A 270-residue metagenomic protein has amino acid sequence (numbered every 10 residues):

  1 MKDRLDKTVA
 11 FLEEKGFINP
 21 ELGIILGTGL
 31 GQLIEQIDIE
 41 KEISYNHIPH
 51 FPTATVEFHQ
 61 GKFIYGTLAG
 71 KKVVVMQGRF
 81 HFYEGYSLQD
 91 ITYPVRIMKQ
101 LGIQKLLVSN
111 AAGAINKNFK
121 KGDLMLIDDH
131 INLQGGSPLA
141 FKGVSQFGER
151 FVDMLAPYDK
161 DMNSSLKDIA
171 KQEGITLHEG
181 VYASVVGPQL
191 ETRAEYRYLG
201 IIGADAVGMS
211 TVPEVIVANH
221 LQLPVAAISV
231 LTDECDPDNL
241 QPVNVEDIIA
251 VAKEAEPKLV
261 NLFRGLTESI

Functional and structural regions predicted by a protein language model:
M1-M154: Metabolite-binding pocket within alpha/beta catalytic cores that recognizes anionic/polar moieties
F11, K15, D161, S165-T176 (+1 more regions): Generic non-transmembrane alpha-helical segments
K99-G102, G200, N219: Non-catalytic positions within long, well-ordered alpha-helices that form the structural scaffold/packing of enzyme
Q104-K105, D205, P224: Short acidic/polar active-site loop segments enriched in Thr and Asp
I169-D205: Active-site/ligand-binding-proximal alpha/beta "capping" segment
M209-D247: Zn-dependent metallopeptidase/amidohydrolase metal-coordination segment
C235-I270: His/Asp/Glu-rich mid-to-C-terminal helical/loop segments that flank catalytic regions of hydrolases
